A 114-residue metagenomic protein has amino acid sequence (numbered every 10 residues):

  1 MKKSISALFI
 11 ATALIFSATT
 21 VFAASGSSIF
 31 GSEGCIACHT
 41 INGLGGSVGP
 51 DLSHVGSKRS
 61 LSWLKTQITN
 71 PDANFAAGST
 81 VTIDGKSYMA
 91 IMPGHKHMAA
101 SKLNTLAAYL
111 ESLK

Functional and structural regions predicted by a protein language model:
M1-A24, Q67, N74, M98 (+1 more regions): Post-cleavage N-terminal segment of exported redox proteins
A13-G31, P50, S60-W63: Electrostatic cytochrome c docking/interface patches
F30-E33, S87: Disulfide-bonded cysteine motifs in exported proteins
E33-I41, L64, L106, L110: The canonical Cys-X-X-Cys-His
C38-G45, S57, T69: Detector for the c-type heme attachment site
G46-V55, P71-T105, L113: Axial heme c-ligation environment in periplasmic c-type cytochrome domains
